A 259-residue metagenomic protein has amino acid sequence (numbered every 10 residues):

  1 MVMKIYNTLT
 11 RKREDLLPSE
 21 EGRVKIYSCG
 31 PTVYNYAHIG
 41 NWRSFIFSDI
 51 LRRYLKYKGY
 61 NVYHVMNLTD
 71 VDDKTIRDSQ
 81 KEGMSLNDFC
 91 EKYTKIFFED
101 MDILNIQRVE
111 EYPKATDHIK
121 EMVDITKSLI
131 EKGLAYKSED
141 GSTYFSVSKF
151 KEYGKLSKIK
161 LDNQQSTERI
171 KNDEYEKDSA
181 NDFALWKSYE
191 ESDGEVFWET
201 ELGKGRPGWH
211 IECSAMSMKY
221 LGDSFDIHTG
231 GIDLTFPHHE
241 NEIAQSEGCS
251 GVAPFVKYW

Functional and structural regions predicted by a protein language model:
M1-Y34, F45, D49, E121-W259: Alpha-helical recognition segments enriched in aromatics with Gly/Pro capping that present substrate-recognition
T10-D15, S19-Q107: N-terminal, positively charged nucleic-acid-binding surface of large information/translation enzymes
V62, V109-E111, F225, V256-K257: Residue-level recognition of the N-termini of beta-strands and the immediately preceding loop/turn
V65, P113, W186: Hydrophobic residues at beta-strand termini and immediately following loops that shape nucleotide-binding pockets
L68-D72, T94-F97, Q107-M122, D140-F150: Short, glycine/charge-rich beta-strand/loop segments that flank catalytic centers and engage negatively charged groups
Q80-L86, E110-T116, G203, G231: The substrate-binding groove and active-site-proximal loops of carbohydrate-active enzymes, especially glycoside
N87-E91, K95, P113-V123, K177-A180 (+1 more regions): Short, amphipathic alpha-helical segments
